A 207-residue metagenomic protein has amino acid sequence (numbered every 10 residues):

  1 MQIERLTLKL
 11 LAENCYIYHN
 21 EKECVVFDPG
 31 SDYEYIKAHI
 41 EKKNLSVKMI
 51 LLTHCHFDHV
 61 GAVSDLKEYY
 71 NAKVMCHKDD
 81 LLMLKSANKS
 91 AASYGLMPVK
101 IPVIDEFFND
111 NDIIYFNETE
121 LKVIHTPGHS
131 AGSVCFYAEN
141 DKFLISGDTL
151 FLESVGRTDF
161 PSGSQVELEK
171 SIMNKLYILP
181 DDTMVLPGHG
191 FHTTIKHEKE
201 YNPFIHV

Functional and structural regions predicted by a protein language model:
M1-K43, C135-G147: Conserved beta-strand hairpin/beta-sheet module of binuclear metal-dependent hydrolase folds, prominently
E4, L51, M75, E106-F108 (+3 more regions): Hydrophobic/aromatic beta-strand patches that form the interior of the parallel beta-sheet core in alpha/beta enzyme
L6, Y18, D112-E118: Short acidic-hydrophobic surface loop/beta-edge motif
L11, D32, H56, D79-D80 (+4 more regions): A generic "binding-loop/recognition-motif" signal
N14-Y16, E106, N111-D112, V134 (+1 more regions): Residue-level detector of beta-strand structural context in well-folded domains
C24, S90-S93, E120-V207: Metallo-beta-lactamase
V25-F27, M49-L51, H125: Short catalytic-loop micro-motif centered on adjacent basic/acidic residues
S31-Y115, E200-F204: Active-site HxH/HxHxD metal-binding segment of metal-dependent hydrolases
